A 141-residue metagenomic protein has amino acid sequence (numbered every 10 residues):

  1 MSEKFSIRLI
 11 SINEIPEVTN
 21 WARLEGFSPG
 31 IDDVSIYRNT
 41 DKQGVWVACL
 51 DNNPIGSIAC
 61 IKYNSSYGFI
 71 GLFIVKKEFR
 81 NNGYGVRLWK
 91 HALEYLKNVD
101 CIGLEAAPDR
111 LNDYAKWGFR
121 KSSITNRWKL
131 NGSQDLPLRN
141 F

Functional and structural regions predicted by a protein language model:
M1-D33, S122-W128, G132-F141: Short amphipathic alpha-helix that is part of the acyltransferase structural core
I36-K42: Short loop/turn motifs at secondary-structure junctions and domain boundaries
V47, N53-K62, G68-I74: Conserved beta-strand in the GNAT
V75, N81-E94, K116: Conserved acetyl-CoA-binding loop-helix of GNAT-fold acetyltransferases
W89, Y95-P108: Conserved GNAT acetyl-CoA-binding A-motif
